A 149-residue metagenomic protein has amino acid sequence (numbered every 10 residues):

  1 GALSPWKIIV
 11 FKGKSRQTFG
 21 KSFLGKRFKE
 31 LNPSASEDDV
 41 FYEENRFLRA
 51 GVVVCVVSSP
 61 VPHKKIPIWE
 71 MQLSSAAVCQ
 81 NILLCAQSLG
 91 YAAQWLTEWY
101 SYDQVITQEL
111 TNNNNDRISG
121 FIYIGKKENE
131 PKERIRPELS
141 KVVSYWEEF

Functional and structural regions predicted by a protein language model:
G1-R49: N-terminal amphipathic, basic helical "cap/leader" segment at the start of enzyme domains
K26-A35, K65-W69, E109-L110: Short, surface-exposed loop/helix-turn segments at secondary-structure junctions that function as lids/hinges flanking
F28, L48-V61: Acidic-glycine-rich active-site phosphate/pyrophosphate-binding loop
D38-F41, I106-E109, E130: Glycine-rich, charged/polar anion/phosphate-binding loops that engage phosphate groups from diverse ligands
V54, P60-T107: Small-aliphatic-rich amphipathic alpha-helix that forms the alpha element of a beta-alpha
I106-S119: Short, electropositive alpha-helical surface patch
I118-F149: C-terminal helix-cap and adjacent tail motif
